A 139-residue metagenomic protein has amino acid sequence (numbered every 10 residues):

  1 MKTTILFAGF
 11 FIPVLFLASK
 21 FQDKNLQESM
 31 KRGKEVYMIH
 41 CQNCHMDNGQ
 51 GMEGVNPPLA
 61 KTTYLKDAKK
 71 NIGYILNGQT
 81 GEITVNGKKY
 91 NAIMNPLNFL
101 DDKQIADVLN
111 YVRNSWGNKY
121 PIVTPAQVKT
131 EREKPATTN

Functional and structural regions predicted by a protein language model:
M1-Q27, Y120-N139: N-terminal export/targeting leaders of redox proteins
L17-V36, M52-V55, A60: Electrostatic cytochrome c docking/interface patches
R32, K70, Q104-D107: Charged catalytic carboxylate motif
G33, Y37-D47, M94, V108: The canonical Cys-X-X-Cys-His
H45-G51, L76, R113-N114: Detector for the c-type heme attachment site
E53-A60, T80-A136: Axial heme c-ligation environment in periplasmic c-type cytochrome domains
T63-A68: Conserved helix-turn-beta segment immediately C-terminal to the redox Cys motif in thioredoxin-like folds
I72-N77, N110: Generic alpha-helical structural context detector
